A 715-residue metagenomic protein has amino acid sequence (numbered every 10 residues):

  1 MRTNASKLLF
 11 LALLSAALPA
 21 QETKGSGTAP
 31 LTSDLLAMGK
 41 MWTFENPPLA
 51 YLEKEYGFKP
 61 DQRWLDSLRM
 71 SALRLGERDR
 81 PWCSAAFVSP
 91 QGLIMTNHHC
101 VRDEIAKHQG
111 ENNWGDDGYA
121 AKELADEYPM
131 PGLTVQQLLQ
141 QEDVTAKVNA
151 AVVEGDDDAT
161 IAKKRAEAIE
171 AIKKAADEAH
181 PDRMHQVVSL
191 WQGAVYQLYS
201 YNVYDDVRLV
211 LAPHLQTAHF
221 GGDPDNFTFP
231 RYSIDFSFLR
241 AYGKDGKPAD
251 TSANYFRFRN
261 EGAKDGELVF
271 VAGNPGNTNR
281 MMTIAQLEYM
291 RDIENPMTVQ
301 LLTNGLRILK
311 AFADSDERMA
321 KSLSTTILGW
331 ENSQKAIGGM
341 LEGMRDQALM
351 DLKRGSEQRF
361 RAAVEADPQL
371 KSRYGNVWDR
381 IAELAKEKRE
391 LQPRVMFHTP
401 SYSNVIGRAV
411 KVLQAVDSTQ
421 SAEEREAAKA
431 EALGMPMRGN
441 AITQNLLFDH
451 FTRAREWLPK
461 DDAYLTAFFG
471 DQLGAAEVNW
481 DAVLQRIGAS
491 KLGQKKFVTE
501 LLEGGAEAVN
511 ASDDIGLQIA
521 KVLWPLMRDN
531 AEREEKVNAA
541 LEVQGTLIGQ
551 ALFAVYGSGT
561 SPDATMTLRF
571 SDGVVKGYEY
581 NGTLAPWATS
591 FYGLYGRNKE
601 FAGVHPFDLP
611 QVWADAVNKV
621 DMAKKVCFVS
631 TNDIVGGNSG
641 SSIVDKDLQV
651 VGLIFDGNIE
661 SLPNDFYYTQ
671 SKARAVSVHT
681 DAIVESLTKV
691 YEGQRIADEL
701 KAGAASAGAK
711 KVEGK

Functional and structural regions predicted by a protein language model:
R2-T3, A12, A20-K715: Terminal presequence/propeptide segments associated with secretion/organelle targeting and zymogen/polyprotein
K7-S15: Sec-dependent N-terminal signal peptides
